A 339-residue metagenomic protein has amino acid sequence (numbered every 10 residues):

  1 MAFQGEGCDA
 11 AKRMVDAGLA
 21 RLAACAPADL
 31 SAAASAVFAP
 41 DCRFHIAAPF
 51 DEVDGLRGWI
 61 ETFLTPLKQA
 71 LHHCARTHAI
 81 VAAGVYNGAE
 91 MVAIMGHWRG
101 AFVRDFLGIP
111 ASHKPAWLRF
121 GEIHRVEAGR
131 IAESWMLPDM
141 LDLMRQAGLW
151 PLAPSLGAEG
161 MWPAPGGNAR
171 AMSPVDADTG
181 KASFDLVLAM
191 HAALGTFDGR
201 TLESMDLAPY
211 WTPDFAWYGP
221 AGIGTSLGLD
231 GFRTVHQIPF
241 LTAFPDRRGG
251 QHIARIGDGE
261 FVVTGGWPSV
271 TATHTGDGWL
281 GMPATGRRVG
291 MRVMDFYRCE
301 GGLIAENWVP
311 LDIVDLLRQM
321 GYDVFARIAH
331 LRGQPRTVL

Functional and structural regions predicted by a protein language model:
M1-L339: C-terminal and inter-domain tail/linker signature
